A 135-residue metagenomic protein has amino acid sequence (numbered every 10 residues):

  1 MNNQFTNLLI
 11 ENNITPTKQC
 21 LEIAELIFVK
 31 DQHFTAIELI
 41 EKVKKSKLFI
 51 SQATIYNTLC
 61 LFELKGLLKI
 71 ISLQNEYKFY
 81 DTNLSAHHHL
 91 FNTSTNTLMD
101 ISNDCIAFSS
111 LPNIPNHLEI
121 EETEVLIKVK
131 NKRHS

Functional and structural regions predicted by a protein language model:
M1-A24: Short alpha-helical segments that sit at the start of domains
L8, E25-K30, K42: Short amphipathic alpha-helical elements of helix-turn-helix/winged-helix folds
I14, F28-D31, K45-S46: Short helix-capping/hinge SLiMs at alpha-helix to coil transitions
E38-K44: A short acidic, leucine-rich amphipathic alpha-helix
I55-F62: Basic amphipathic alpha-helical segments that dock to polyanions
L64-S135: Non-DNA-binding regulatory cores of transcription-related proteins, predominantly C-terminal effector-binding
